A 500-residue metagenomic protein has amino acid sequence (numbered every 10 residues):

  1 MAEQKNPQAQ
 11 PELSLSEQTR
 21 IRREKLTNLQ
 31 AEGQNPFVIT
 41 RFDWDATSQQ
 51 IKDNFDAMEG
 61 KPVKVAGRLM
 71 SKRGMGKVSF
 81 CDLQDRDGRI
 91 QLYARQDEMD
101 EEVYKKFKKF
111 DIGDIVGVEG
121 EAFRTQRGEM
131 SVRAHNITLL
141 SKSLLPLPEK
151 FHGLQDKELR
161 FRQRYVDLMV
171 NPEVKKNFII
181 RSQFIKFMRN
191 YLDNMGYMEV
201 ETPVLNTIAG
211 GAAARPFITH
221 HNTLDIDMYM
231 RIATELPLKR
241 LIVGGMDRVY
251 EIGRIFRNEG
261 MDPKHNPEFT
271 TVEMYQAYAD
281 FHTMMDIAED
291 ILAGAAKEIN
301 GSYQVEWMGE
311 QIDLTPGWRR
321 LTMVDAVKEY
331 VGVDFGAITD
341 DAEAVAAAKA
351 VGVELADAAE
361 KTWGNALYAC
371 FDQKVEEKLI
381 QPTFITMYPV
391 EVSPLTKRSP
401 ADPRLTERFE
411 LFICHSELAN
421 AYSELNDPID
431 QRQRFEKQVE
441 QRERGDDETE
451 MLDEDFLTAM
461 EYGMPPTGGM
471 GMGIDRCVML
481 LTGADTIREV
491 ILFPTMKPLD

Functional and structural regions predicted by a protein language model:
M1-L15, R41, H221-L224, L395-S399 (+1 more regions): A short, flexible low-complexity segment enriched in Lys/Arg and Gly/Pro that occurs in N-terminal basic tails
A2-N6, P11, L15, L26-E32 (+4 more regions): Class II aminoacyl-tRNA synthetase-like tRNA-binding/catalytic domains
R22-R23: Extended amphipathic alpha-helical regions
I39, V200-P203, E251, I338 (+4 more regions): Residue-level detector of family-conserved "landmark" positions at structurally sensitive sites
I112, V118, M230-E235, I242-F256 (+5 more regions): TRNA-recognition modules of translation machinery and tRNA-sensing kinases, especially anticodon-binding
I137, L192, G196, A326 (+2 more regions): Conserved hydrophobic/aromatic pocket- or pore-lining residues that grip, position, or stack substrates in active sites
G210-P216, K297-L418, F435-M464: Metal-assisted phosphate- and nucleotidyl-transfer catalytic regions
